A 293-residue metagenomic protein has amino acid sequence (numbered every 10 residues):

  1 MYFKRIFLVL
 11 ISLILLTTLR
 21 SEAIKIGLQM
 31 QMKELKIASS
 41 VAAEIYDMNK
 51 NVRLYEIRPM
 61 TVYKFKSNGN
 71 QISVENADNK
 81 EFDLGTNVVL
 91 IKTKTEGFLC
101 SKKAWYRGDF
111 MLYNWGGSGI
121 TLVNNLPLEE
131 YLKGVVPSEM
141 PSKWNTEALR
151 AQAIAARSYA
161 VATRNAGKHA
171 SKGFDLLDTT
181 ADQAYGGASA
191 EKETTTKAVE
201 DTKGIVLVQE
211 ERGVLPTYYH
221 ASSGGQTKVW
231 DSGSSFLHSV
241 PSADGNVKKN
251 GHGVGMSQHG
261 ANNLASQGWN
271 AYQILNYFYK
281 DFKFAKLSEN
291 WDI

Functional and structural regions predicted by a protein language model:
Y2-I293: Conserved, single-site charged/polar hotspot
